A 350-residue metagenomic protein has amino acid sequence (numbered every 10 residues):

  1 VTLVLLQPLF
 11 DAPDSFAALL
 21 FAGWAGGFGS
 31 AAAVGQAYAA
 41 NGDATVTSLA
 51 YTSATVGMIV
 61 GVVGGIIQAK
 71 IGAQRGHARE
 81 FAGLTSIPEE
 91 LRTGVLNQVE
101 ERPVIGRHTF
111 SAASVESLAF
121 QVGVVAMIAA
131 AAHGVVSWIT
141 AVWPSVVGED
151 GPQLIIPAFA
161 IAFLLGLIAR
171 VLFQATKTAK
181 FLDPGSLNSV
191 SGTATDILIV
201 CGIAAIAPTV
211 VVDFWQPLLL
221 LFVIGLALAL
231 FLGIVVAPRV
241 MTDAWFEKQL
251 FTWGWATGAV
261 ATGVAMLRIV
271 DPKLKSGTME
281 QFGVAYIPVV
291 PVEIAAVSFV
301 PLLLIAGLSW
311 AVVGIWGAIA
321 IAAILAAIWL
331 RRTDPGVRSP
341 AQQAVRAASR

Functional and structural regions predicted by a protein language model:
T2-L3, T55-A69, Q121-S137, A162-L172 (+4 more regions): Hydrophobic core segments of alpha-helical transmembrane domains in multi-pass membrane transport and ion-translocation
V4-T52, G72-L91, I105, T109 (+2 more regions): Inter-helical loop and helix-membrane interface segments of multi-pass membrane transporters/permeases
F10-L49, V56, Q68, T85-I87 (+1 more regions): Alpha-helical membrane segments and immediately flanking helix-loop junctions that form or couple to the substrate/ion
D14, A50-I67, D150-F163, L221-L228 (+3 more regions): Alpha-helical transmembrane segments
L19-G27, P88-E90, N188-I203, G225-A229 (+2 more regions): Small-residue-rich segments of transmembrane alpha-helices in multi-pass membrane proteins, especially helix faces
I71-A119, Q174, R332-R350: Intrinsically disordered, low-complexity non-transmembrane regions of multi-pass membrane transporters
V124-V240: Transmembrane helical segments that form the transport core of multi-pass membrane transport proteins
L198-C201, I206-P208, L218, F222-T333: C-terminal transmembrane helix pair
